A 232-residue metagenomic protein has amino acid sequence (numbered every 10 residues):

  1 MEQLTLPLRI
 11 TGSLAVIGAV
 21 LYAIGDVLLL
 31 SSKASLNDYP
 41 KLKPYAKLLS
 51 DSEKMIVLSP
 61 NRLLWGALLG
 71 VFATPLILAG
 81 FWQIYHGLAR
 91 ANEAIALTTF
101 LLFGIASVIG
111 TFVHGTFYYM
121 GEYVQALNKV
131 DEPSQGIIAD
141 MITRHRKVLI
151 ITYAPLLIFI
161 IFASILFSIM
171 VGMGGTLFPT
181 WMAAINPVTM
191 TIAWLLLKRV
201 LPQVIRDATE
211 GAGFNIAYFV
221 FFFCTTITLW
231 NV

Functional and structural regions predicted by a protein language model:
E2-V232: Hydrophobic, aromatic-enriched alpha-helical segments typical of multi-pass transmembrane helices
